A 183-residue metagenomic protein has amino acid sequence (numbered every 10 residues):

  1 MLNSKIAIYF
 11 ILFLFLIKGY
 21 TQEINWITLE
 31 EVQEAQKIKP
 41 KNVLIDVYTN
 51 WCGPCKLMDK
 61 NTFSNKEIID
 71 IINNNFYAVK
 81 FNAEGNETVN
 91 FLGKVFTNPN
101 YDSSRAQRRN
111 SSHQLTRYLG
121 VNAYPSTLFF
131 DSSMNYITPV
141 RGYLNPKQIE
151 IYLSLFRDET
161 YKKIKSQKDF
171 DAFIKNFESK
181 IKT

Functional and structural regions predicted by a protein language model:
M1-E23: Bacterial Sec-dependent N-terminal signal peptides
Q22, K37, G120, D131 (+1 more regions): Non-globular targeting/processing and membrane-anchoring segments
E23-W26, N65-Q107: Thiol-based oxidoreductase modules, predominantly thioredoxin-like and allied folds used for disulfide exchange
N25-V43, I72: A short beta-strand-turn-helix
K39-G53, A78: Short active-site neighborhood of thiol/selenol oxidoreductases, capturing the structured segment around
N42, T97-R105, H113-L128: Structural micro-motif
N50, A83-N86, S133, N145: Solvent-exposed coil/turn segments that connect beta secondary-structure elements in extracytoplasmic/periplasmic
K56-K60: Detector for the c-type heme attachment site
